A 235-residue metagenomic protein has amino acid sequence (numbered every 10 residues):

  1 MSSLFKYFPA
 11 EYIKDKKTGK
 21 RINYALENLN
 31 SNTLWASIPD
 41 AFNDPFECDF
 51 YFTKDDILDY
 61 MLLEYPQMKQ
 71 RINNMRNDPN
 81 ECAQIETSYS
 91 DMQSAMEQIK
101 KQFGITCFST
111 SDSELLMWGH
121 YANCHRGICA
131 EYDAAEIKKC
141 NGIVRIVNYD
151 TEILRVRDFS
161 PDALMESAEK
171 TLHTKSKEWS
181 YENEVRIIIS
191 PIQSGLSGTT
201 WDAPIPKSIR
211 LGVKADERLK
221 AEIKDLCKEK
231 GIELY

Functional and structural regions predicted by a protein language model:
M1-Y235: Partner-binding and oligomerization surfaces adjacent to conserved cores of proteins that assemble macromolecular
